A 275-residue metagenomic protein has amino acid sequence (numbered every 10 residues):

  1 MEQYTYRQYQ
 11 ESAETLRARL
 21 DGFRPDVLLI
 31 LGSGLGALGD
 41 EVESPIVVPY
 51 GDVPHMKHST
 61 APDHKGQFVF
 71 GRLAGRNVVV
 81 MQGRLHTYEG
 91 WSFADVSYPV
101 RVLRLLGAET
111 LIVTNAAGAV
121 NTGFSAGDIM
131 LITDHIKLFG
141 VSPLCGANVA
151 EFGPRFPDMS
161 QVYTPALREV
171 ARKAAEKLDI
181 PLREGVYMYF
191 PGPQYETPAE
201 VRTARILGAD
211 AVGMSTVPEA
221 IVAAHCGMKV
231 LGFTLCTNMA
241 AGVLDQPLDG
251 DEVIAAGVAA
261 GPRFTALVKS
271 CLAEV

Functional and structural regions predicted by a protein language model:
M1-M159: Metabolite-binding pocket within alpha/beta catalytic cores that recognizes anionic/polar moieties
T15, R19-G22, A166, V170-P181 (+1 more regions): Generic non-transmembrane alpha-helical segments
R104-G107, R205, A224: Non-catalytic positions within long, well-ordered alpha-helices that form the structural scaffold/packing of enzyme
E109-T110, D210, K229: Short acidic/polar active-site loop segments enriched in Thr and Asp
I136, G140, G146-P193: Histidine/lysine/aspartate-rich catalytic loop segments that bind and position anionic ligands
A174-D210, V268, V275: Active-site/ligand-binding-proximal alpha/beta "capping" segment
M214-E252: Zn-dependent metallopeptidase/amidohydrolase metal-coordination segment
A240-V275: His/Asp/Glu-rich mid-to-C-terminal helical/loop segments that flank catalytic regions of hydrolases
